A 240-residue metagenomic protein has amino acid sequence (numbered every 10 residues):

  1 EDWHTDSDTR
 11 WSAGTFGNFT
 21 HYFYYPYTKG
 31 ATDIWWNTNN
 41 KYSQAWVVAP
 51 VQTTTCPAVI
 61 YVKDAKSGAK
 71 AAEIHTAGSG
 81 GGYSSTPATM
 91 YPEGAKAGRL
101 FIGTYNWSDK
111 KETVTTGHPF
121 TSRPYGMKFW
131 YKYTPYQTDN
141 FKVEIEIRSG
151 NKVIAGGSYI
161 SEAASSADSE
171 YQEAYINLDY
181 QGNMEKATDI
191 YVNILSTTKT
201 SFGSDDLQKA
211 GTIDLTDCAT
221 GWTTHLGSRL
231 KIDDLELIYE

Functional and structural regions predicted by a protein language model:
E1-G126, N140-S149, V153-Y175, A187-E240: Aromatic (Trp/Tyr/Phe) and Gly/Pro-enriched flexible surface segments
K128-K132: Short edge beta-strand/loop segments characteristic of extracellular beta-sandwich folds
T134, D179-N183, T197-K199: Short, surface-exposed loop/turn segments at beta-strand-coil junctions that are enriched for proline with nearby
Y136-T138: Single-stranded nucleic acid-binding surfaces, predominantly the OB-fold ssDNA-binding core
